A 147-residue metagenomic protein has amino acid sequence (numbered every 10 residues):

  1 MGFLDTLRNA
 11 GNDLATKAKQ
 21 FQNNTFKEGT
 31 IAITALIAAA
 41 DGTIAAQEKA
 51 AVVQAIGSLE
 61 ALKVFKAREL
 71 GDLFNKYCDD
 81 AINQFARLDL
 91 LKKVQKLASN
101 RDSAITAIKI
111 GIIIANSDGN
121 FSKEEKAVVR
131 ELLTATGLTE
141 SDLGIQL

Functional and structural regions predicted by a protein language model:
M1-I37, T43-L147: Small-residue-enriched hydrophobic alpha-helices in membranes
